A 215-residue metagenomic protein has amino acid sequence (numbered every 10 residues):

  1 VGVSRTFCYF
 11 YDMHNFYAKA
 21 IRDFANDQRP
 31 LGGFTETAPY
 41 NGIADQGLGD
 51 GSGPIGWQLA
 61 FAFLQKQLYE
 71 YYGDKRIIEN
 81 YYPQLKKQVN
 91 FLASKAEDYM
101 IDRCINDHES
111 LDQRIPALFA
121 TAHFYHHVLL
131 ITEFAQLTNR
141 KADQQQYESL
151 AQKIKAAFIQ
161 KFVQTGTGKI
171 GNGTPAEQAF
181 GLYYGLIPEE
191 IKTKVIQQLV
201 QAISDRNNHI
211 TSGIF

Functional and structural regions predicted by a protein language model:
V1-F215: Active-site core of glycosidic bond-cleaving carbohydrate-active enzymes
